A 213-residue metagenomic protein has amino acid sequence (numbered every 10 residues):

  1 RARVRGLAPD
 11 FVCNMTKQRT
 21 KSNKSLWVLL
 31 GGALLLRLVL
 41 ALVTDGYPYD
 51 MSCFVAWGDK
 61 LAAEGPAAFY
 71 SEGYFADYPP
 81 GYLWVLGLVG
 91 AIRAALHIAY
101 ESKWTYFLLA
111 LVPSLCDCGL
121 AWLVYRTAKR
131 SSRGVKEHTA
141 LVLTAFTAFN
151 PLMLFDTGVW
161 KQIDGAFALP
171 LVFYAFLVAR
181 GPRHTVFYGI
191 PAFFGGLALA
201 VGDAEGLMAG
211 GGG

Functional and structural regions predicted by a protein language model:
R1, L7-V39, L123, K129-R133 (+1 more regions): Start-transfer (signal-anchor) and selected internal transmembrane alpha helices of multi-pass inner/ER membrane
K21-A56, E64-P66, A110, S114-D117 (+1 more regions): Transmembrane signal-anchor helices characteristic of membrane glycosylation enzymes that use polyprenol
A33, L143-F149, G195, L199: Short helix- or helix-capping micro-motifs that position conserved polar/aromatic residues at function-defining sites
D50-D77, G81, L88-A99: Extracytosolic helix-loop segments that constitute the early lumenal/periplasmic catalytic or substrate-binding loops
A99-W104, V124-P151, G181-V186: Transmembrane-helix signature of polytopic, membrane-embedded enzymes that assemble or transfer cell-envelope glycans
F107-R133, F173: Transmembrane-helix motifs of polytopic, lipid-linked glycan transferases
V112-L115, A145-F149, M153-V172, T185: Multi-pass, polyprenyl lipid-linked donor-dependent membrane glycosyltransferases
W122-R126, A166-R183: Specific aromatic-rich, kink-prone transmembrane helix
